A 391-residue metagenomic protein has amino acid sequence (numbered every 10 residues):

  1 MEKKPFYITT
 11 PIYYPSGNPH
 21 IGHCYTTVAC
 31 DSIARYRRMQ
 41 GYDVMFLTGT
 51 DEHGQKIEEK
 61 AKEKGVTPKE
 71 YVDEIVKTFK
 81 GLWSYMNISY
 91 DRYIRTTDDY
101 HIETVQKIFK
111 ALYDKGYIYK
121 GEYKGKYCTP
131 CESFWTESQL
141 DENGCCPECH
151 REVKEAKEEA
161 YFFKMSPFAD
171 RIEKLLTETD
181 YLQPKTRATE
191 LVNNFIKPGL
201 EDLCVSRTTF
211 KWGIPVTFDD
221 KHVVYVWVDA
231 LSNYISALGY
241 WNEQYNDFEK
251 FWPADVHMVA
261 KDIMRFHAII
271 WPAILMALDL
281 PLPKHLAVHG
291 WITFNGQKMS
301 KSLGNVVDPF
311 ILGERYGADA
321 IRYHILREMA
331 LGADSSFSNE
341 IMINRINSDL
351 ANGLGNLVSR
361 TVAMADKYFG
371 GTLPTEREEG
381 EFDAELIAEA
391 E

Functional and structural regions predicted by a protein language model:
M1-T48, Y100-T104, C149, E155-K367 (+1 more regions): Structured secondary-structure scaffolds
T50-K56: Short, charge-patterned binding micro-sites
D51, F369-E391: Acidic, turn-prone loop/beta-hairpin segments
K60-D73: A charged helix-plus-loop insertion that forms the helical arch/lid used to bind and gate nucleic-acid substrates
E63, L82-M86, E152: Active-site-adjacent, His/Asp/Glu-enriched structural segments that form or flank metal-binding and acid/base networks
Y71-Y127: A broadly conserved sequence feature marking short terminus-proximal activation segments in nucleic acid-centric
K115-A169, E173: Cys/His-rich short segments
